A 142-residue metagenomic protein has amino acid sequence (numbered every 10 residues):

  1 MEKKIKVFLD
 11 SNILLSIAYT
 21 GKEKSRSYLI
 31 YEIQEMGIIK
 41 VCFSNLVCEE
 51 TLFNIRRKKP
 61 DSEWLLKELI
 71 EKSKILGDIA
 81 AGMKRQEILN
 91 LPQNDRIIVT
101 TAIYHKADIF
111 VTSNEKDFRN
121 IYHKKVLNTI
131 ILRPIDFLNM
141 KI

Functional and structural regions predicted by a protein language model:
M1-V41: Short, well-structured N-terminal submotif of metal-dependent ribonuclease cores
L9, C42-F43, Q93, T112: Short beta-strand scaffold positions
I13-L14, V47, I97-I98, K116-F118 (+1 more regions): Alpha-helix capping/helix-boundary segments
S16-A18, N54, I121, M140-K141: Residues that scaffold the ATP/ADP-binding catalytic core of kinase and kinase-like folds
I30-Q86: PIN-domain endoribonuclease scaffold, especially VapC-family toxins
I33, T101, H123: Hydrophobic/aromatic ligand-binding patch that stacks against planar heteroaromatic rings of cofactors or nucleotides
K74-K116: Active-site neighborhoods of divalent-metal-dependent phosphate/nucleic-acid chemistry enzymes
L89, D108-I109, E115-I142: Acidic, PIN/NYN-like endoribonuclease modules and their adjacent C-terminal/linker elements
